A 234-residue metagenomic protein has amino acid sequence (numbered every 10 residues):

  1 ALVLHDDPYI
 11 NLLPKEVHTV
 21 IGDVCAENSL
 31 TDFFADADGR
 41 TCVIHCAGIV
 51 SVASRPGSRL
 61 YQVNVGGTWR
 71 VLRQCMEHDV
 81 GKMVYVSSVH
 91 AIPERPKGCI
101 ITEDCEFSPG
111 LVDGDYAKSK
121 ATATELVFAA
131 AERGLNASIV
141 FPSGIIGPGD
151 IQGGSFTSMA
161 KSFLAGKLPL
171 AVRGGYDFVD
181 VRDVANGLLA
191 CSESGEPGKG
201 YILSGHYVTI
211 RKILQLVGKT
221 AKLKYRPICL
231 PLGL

Functional and structural regions predicted by a protein language model:
P8, L13, V17-G66, R70 (+1 more regions): NAD(P)H-binding glycine-rich loop region in Rossmannoid oxidoreductase-like domains and their noncatalytic homologs
V52-A53, V89-C99, I145-I151: Conserved catalytic-site region of short-chain dehydrogenase/reductase
R59-V65, C99-C105, V112-T124, T157 (+1 more regions): Short-chain dehydrogenase/reductase
G66-Y116: Conserved Rossmann-fold NAD(P)-dependent oxidoreductase catalytic core, especially the SDR/UDP-sugar
L111-F141: Active-site Tyr-X1-5-Lys
T122, G154-S155, V172-S192, K199: Substrate-positioning beta->alpha
N136-I139, S143-Y176: NAD(P)-dependent short-chain dehydrogenase/reductase
G187-L234: Mid/C-terminal beta-alpha module of Rossmann-like enzyme folds, strongest in SDR-family dehydrogenases/epimerases
